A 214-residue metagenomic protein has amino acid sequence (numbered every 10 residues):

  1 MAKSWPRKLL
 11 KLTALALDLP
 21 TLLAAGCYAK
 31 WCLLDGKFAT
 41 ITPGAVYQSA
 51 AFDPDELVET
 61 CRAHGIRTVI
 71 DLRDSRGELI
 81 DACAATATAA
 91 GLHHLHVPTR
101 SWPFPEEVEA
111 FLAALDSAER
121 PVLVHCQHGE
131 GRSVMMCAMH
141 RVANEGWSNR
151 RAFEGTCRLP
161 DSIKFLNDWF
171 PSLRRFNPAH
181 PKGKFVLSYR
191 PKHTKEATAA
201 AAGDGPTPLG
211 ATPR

Functional and structural regions predicted by a protein language model:
A2-L123, M135-R214: Cys-dependent protein tyrosine phosphatase-like superfamily
C126: Short cysteine clusters
G129: Conserved G/P- and acidic residue-centered "switch" motifs that form tight phosphate/ATP-binding loops in soluble
R132: Conserved lysine of the Walker
